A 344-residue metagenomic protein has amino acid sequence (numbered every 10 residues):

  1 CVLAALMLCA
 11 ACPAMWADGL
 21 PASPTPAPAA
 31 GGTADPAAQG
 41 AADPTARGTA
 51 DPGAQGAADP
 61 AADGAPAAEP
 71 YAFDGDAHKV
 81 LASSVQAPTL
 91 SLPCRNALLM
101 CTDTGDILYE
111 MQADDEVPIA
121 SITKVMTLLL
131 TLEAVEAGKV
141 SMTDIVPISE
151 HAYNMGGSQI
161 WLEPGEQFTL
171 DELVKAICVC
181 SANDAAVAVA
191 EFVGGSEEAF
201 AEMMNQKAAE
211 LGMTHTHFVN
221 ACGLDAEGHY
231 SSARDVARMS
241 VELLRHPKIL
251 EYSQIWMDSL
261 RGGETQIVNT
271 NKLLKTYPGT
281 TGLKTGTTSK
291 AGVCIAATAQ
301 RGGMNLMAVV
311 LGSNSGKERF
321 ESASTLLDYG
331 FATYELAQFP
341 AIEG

Functional and structural regions predicted by a protein language model:
C1-A62: Gram-positive cell-envelope targeting signals
L3, P93, M142, V268-N269: A generic structural signal for well-ordered coil/turn residues at beta-strand boundaries that shape enzyme active-site
A4, N205, L327-D328: Generic solvent-exposed, charged/amphipathic alpha-helical segments that serve as macromolecular interface scaffolds
L8, P88-L90, A299: Sterically constrained small-residue positions within well-ordered secondary structures of folded domains
A14-P28, D63-S84, C94-N96, D103-Y109 (+2 more regions): Structured C-terminal helix/loop/strand segments within mature extracytoplasmic catalytic/sensor domains
D18-L20, P24, G64-R234, R238-P247: Active-site-adjacent loops and short helices of periplasmic peptidoglycan-processing enzymes
G40, G48, G56, V135-K139 (+2 more regions): Ubiquitous "structural anchor" signal
M213-H217, D225-G344: Domain-terminus/edge residues, biased toward the C-terminal soluble/receptor-binding domains of extracytoplasmic
